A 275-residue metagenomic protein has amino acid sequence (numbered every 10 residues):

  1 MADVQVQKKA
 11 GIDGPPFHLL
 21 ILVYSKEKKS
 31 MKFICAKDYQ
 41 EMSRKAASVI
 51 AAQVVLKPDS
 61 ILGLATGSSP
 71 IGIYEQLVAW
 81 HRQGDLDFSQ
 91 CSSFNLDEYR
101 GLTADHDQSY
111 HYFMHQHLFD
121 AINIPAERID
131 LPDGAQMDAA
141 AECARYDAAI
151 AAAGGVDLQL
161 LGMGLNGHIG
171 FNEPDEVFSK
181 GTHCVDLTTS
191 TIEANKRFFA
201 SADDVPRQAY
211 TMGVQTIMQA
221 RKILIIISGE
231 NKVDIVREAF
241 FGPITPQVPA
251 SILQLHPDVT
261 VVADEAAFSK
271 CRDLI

Functional and structural regions predicted by a protein language model:
Q7-H18: Positively charged N-terminal leader segments that act as targeting/secretion signals
P16-S30: Short, Lys/Arg-enriched N-terminal segments with co-localized hydrophobic residues within the first ~10-30 amino acids
K28-L62: N-terminal glycine-/serine-/threonine-rich phosphate-binding loop
L56-R82: Glycine-rich N-terminal segment of FAD-binding domains in flavoprotein oxidoreductases, spanning the beta-loop-helix
L64-S69, L161-L165, S228: Glycine-rich beta-strand-to-loop/alpha-helix junction loops that act as flexible
L86-L160: Ligand-binding beta-strand-loop-alpha-helix segment within the catalytic cores of soluble metabolic enzymes
G170-V214: Class I SAM-dependent methyltransferase SAM-binding "motif I" and its flanking Rossmann-like core
Q215, Q219-I275: ATP/nucleoside-binding phosphotransfer catalytic cores, i.e., glycine-rich phosphate-binding loops
